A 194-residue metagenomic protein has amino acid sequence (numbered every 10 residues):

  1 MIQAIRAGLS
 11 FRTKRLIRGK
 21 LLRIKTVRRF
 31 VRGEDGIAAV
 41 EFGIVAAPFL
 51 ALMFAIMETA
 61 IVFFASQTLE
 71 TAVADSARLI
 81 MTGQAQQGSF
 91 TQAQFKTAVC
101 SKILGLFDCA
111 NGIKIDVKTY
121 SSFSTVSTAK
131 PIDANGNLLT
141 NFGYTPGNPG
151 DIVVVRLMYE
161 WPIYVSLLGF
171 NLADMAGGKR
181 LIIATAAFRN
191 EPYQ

Functional and structural regions predicted by a protein language model:
M1-S101: Alpha-helical assembly-interface signal, strongest on the long, hydrophobic N-terminal helix that forms
I2-K14, D75-Q194: Short, conserved structural patches
